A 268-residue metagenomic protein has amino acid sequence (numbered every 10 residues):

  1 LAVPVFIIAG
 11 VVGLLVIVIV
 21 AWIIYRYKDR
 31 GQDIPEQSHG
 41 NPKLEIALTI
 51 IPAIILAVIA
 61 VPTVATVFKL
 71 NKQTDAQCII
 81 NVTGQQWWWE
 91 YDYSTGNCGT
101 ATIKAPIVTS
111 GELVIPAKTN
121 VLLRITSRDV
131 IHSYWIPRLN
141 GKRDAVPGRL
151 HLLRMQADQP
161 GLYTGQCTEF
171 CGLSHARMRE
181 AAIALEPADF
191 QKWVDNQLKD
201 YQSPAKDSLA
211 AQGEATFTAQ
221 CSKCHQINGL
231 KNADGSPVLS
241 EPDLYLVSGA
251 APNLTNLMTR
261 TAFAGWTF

Functional and structural regions predicted by a protein language model:
L1-V5, I24-K223, I227-N253, L257 (+1 more regions): Non-transmembrane, membrane-proximal soluble domains of secreted or membrane proteins
A2-L14: Alpha-helical transmembrane segments
V11-Y27: Alpha-helical transmembrane segments
